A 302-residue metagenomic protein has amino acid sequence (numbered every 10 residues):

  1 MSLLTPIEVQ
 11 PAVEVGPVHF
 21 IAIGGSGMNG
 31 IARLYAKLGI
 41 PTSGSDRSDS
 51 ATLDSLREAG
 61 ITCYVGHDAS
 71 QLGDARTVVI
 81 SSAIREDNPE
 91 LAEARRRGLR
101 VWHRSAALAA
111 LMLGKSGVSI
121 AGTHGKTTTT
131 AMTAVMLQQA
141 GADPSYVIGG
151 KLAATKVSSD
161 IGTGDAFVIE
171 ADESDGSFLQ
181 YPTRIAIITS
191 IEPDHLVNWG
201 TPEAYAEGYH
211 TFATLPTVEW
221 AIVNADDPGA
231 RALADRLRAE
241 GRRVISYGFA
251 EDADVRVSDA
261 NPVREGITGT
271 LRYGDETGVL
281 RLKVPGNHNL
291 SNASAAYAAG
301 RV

Functional and structural regions predicted by a protein language model:
M1-A107, P228, R243, A253-D259 (+1 more regions): N-terminal leader/targeting and accessory segments in enzymes
I7, A260-G278: Acidic-glycine-rich active-site phosphate/pyrophosphate-binding loop
G25-M28, T130, N289-A293: Short alpha-helical patches at coil-to-helix transitions and adjacent helical residues in well-structured domains
L34-K37, R57, Q71, S82-A225 (+5 more regions): Phosphate-binding loop of NTP-binding sites
D46, T123, V223, G286-N289: Hydrophobic alpha-helical scaffolding
G114-V118, Y247-F249, R272-K283: Glycine/charged-rich beta-loop-alpha catalytic/anionic-binding loops adjacent to active sites
H195, T277-R281, L290: Short small-residue beta-strand/loop micro-motif enriched in glycine and branched aliphatics
R264-I267, V284-A295: Short glycine/threonine-rich catalytic loop with a Thr-x-Gly-x-Asp
